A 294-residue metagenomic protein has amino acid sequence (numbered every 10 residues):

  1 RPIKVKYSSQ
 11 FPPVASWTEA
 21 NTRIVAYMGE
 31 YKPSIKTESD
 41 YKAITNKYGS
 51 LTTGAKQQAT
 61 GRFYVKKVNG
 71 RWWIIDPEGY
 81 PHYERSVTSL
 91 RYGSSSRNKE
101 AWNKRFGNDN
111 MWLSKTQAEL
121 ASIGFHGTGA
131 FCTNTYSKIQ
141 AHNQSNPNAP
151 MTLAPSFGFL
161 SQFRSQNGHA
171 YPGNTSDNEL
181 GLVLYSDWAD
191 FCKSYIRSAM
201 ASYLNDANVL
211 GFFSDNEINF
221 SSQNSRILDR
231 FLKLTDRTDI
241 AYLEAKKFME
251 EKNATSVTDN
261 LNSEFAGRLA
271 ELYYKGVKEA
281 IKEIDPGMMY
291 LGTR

Functional and structural regions predicted by a protein language model:
Y7-P147, Q162-G211, N260-S263, G267: Active-site-adjacent substrate/metal-binding segments within catalytic domains of carbohydrate-active enzymes
P77, T175-Y185, S202-R294: Polysaccharide-binding and catalytic clefts of secreted carbohydrate-active enzymes
G79-S95, M151, P155-S165, E217-E244: Short, solvent-exposed beta-strand-terminating loops
G127-T128, L153, Y290: Hydrophobic beta-strand scaffold residues
G129-Y136, F157-F159, F213-F220, R294: Short, solvent-exposed turn/loop segments enriched in Gly/Ser/Thr/Pro and often Arg
